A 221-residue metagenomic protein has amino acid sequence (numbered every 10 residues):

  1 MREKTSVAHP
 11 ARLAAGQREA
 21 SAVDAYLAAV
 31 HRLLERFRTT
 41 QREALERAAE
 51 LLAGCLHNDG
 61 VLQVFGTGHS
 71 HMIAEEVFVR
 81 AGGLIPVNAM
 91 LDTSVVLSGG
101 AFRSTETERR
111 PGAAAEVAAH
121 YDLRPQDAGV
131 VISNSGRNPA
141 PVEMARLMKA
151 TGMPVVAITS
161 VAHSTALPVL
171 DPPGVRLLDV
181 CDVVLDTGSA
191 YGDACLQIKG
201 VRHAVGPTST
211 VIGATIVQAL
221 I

Functional and structural regions predicted by a protein language model:
R2-T40: Generic N-terminal amphipathic, Lys/Arg-enriched alpha-helix
G16, A20, R42, A49 (+2 more regions): Amphipathic, non-membrane alpha-helical segments in soluble helical-bundle scaffolds
R18, A29, E43-A44, T105 (+1 more regions): Short secondary-structure boundary/capping elements
T40-H57, V117: A short, well-structured juxtamembrane/interface segment
D59, V64-I221: Glycine-rich phosphate-binding loops that contact phosphosugars or nucleotide phosphates
